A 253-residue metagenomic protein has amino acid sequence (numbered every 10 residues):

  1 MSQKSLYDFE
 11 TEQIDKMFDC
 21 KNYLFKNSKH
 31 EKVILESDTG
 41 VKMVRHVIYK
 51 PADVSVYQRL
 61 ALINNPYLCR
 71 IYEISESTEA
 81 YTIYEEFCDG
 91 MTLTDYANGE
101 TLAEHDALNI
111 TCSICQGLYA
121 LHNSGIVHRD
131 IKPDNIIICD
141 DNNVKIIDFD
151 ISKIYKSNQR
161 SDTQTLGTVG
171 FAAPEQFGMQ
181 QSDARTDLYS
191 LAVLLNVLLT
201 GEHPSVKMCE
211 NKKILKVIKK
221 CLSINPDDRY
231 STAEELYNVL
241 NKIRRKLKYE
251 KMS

Functional and structural regions predicted by a protein language model:
D19-Q58: ATP-binding glycine-rich loop module of kinase domains
N64-E73: Conserved HxN/HPN-centered segment at the entrance to the catalytic loop of eukaryotic protein kinase-like domains
T78-T92, Y96: Conserved short submotifs of the Hanks-type protein kinase catalytic core that shape the nucleotide-binding pocket
I110-T111: Activation segment signature within eukaryotic-like protein kinase domains
H122-I138: Catalytic-loop of the protein kinase fold
D162-E175: Conserved activation segment of eukaryotic-like protein kinases, specifically the C-terminal portion of the activation
R229: Conserved HRD-motif arginine in the catalytic loop of eukaryotic-like protein kinases
